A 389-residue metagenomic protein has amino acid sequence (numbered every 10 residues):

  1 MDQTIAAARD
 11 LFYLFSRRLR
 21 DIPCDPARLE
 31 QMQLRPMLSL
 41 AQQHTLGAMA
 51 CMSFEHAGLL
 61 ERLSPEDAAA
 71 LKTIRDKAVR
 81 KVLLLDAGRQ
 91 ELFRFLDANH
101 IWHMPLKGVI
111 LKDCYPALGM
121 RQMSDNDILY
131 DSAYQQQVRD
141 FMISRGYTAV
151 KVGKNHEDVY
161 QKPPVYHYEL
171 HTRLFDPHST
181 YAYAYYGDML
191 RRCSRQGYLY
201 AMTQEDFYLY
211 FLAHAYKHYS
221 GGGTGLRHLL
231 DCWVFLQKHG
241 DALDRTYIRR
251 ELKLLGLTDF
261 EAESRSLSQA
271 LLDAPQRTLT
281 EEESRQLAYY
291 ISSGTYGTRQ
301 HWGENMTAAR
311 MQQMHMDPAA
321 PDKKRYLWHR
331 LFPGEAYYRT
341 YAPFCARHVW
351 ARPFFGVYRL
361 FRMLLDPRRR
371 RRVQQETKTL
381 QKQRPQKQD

Functional and structural regions predicted by a protein language model:
M1-S124, Y130-D389: Conserved NTP-donor binding/palm subdomain of two-metal-ion nucleotidyltransferases/polymerases, i.e., the charged
